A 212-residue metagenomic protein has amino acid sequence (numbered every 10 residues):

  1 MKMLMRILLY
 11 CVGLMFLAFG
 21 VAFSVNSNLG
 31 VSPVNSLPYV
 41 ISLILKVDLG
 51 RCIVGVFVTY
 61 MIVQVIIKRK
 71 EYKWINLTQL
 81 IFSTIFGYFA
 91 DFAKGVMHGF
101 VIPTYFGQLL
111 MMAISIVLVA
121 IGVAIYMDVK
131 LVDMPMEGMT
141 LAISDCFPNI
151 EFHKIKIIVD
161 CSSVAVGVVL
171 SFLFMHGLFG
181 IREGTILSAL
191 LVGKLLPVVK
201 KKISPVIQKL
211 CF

Functional and structural regions predicted by a protein language model:
M1-F212: Extended, low-hydrophobicity, polar/charged segments
